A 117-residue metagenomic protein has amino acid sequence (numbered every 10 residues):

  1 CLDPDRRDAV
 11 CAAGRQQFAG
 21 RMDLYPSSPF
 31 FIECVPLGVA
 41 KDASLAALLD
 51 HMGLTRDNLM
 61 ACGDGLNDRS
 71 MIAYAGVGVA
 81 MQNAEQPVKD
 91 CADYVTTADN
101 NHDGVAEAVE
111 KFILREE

Functional and structural regions predicted by a protein language model:
C1-C62: Conserved acidic, metal-coordinating active-site core of Asp-based, Mg2+-dependent phosphoryl-transfer enzymes
V35-G38, D42-E117: Mg2+-dependent phosphoryl-transfer enzymes with acidic/Ser/Thr/Gly-rich catalytic loops
